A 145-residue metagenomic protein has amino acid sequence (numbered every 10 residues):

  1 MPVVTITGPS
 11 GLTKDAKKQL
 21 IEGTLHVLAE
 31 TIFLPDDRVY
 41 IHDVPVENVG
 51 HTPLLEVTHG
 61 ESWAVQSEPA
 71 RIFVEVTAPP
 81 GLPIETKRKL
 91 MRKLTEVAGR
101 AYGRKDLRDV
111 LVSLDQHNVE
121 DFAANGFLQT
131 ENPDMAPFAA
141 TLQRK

Functional and structural regions predicted by a protein language model:
P2-K145: A domain-level signal for the structural core that forms small-molecule/cofactor-binding pockets and catalytic centers
